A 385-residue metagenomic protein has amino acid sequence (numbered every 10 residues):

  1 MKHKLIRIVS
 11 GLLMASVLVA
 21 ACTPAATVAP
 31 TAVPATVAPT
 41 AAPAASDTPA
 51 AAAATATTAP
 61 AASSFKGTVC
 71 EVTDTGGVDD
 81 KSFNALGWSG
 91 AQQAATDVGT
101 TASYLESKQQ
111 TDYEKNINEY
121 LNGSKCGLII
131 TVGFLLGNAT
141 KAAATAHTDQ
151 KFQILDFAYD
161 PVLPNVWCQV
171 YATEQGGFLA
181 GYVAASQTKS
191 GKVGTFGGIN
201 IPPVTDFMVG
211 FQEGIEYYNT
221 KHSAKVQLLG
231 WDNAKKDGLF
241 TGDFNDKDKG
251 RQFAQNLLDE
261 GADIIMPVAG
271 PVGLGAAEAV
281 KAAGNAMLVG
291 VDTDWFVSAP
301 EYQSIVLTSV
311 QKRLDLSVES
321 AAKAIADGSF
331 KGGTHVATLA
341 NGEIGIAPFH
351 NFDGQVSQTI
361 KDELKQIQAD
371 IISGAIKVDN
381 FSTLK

Functional and structural regions predicted by a protein language model:
K2-L12: Bacterial N-terminal signal peptides that target proteins for export
V17-A21: C-terminal motif of bacterial Sec signal peptides marking the signal peptidase cleavage site
T23-A25: Bacterial signal peptide processing site
A29, P34, A38-P39, P43-K385: A residue-level marker of the well-folded mature domains of exported/periplasmic proteins
